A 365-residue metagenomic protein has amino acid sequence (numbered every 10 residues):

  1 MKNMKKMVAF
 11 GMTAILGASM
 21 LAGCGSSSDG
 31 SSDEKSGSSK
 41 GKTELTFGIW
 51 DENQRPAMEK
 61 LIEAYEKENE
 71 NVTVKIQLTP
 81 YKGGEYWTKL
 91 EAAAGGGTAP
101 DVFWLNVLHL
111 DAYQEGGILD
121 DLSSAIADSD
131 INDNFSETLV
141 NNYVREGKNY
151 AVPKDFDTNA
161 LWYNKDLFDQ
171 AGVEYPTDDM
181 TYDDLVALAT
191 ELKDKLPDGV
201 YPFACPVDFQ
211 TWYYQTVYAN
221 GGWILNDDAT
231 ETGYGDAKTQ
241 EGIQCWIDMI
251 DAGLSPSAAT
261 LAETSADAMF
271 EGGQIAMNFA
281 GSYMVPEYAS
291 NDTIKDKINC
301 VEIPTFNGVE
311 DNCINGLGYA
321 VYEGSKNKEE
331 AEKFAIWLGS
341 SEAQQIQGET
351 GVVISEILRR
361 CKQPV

Functional and structural regions predicted by a protein language model:
M1-L45, K67, K362-Q363: Short, low-complexity disordered leader/linker segments with a strong preference for bacterial N-terminal type II
K40-E52, V72-L78, D101-V102, Y150 (+1 more regions): Short, well-ordered beta-strand elements
A64, E68-F135, Q170-G172, D267-M277 (+1 more regions): Extracytoplasmic "Venus flytrap"/periplasmic binding protein-like
V107-A160, D184, Q215-T216, K297-V301 (+1 more regions): Hinge/lid segment of periplasmic solute-binding proteins
D120-F135, T177-D178, L196-P197, P202-F203 (+4 more regions): Short, solvent-exposed loop/beta-turn-alpha elements that line the ligand-binding surface or hinge of extracytoplasmic
E146-K154, N159, D169, D184-T232 (+1 more regions): Extracytoplasmic/periplasmic solute-binding protein
L188-T190, A229-A259, I303: Glycine-centered hinge/linker elements that transmit conformational signals in sensory and ligand-binding systems
M284-I294, N307-V365: C-terminal lobe and pocket-closing loops of periplasmic/extracytoplasmic Venus-flytrap solute-binding proteins
